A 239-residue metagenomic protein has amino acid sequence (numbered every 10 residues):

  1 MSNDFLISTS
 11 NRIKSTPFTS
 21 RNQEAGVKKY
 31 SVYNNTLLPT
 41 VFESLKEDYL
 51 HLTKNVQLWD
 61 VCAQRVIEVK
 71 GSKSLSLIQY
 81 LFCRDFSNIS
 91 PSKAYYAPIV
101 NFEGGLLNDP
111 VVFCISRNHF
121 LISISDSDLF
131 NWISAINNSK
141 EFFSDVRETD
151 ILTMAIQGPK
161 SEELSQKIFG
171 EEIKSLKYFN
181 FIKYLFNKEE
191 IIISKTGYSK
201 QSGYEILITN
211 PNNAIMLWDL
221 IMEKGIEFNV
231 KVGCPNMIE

Functional and structural regions predicted by a protein language model:
M1-V100, G105-L107: Acidic, proline/glycine-enriched N-terminal capping motif
I13-R21, A25, S31-L37, E141-E239: Glycine-rich, acidic
L52, N108, E189-I193: Glycine-rich, charged/polar anion/phosphate-binding loops that engage phosphate groups from diverse ligands
E68, F113, S123-S125, L207-T209: Short hydrophobic/aromatic beta-strand micro-patches that form the beta-sheet surface supporting nucleotide- or nucleic
S76-L81, D128-K140, E163-I168: Short active-site loop/helix that positions an aromatic residue
S90-Y95, L129, L176-I182: Glycine-centered loop/turn motifs
